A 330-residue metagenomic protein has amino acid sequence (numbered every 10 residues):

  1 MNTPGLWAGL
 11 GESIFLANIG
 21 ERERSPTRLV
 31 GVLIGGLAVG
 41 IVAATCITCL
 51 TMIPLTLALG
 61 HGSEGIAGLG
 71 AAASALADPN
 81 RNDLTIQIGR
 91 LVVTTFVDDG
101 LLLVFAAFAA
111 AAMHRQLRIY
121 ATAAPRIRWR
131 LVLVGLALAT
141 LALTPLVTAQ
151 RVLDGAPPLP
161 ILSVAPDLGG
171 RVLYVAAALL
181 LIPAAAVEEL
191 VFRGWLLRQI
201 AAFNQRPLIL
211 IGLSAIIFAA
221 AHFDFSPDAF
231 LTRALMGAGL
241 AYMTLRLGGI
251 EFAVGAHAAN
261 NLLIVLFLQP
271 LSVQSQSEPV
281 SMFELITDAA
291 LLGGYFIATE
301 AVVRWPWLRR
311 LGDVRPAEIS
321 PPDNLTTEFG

Functional and structural regions predicted by a protein language model:
M1-H114, Q276-G330: N-terminal, membrane-interfacial amphipathic/helix-forming hydrophobic leader that caps and precedes the first
I34, R126-T140, I209, E251-H257 (+1 more regions): Interfacial aromatic "cap" segments that immediately flank transmembrane helices in multipass membrane proteins
G40, A44-T48, A106, V134-V147 (+8 more regions): Hydrophobic alpha-helical transmembrane segments in multi-pass membrane proteins
L55-G60, M113-H114, Q150, D154-P158 (+4 more regions): Short helix-capping/hinge motifs at transmembrane helix termini and TM-loop junctions
V92-F96, R118-V187, L197-R198, A202: Juxtamembrane helix-loop-helix connectors linking adjacent transmembrane helices in multi-pass membrane enzymes
V104-I119, A149, V187-V191: Juxtamembrane interface elements at the cytosolic ends of transmembrane helices in multi-pass membrane proteins
A111-R130, I200-L213, P322-T326: Cytoplasmic juxtamembrane regions at transmembrane-helix boundaries
R171-N324: Transmembrane helix-loop-helix hairpins at the membrane interface of multi-pass integral membrane proteins
